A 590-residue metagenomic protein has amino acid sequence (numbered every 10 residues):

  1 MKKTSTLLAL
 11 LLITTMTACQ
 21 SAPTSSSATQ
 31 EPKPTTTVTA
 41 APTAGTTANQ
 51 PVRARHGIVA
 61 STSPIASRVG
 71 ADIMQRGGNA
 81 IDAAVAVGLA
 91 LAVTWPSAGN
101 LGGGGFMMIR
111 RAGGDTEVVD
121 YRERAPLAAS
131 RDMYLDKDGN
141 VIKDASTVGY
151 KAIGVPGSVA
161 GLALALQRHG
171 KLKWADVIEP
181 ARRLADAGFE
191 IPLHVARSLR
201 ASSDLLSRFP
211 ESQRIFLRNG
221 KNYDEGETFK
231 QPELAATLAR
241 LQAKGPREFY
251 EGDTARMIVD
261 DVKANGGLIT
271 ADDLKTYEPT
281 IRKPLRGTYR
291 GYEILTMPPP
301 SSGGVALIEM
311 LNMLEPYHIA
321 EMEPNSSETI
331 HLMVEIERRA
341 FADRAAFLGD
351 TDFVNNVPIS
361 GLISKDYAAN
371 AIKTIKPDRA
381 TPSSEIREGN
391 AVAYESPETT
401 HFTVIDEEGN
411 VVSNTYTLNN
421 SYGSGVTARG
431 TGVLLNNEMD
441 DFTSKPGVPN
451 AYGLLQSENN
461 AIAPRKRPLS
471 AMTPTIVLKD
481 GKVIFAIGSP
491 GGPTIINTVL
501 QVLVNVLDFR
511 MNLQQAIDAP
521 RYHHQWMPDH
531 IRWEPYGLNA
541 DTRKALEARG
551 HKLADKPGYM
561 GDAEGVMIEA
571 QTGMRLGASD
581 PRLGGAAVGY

Functional and structural regions predicted by a protein language model:
M1-L8: Bacterial N-terminal signal peptides that target proteins for export
T15-A18: C-terminal motif of bacterial Sec signal peptides marking the signal peptidase cleavage site
Q20-P23: Bacterial signal peptide processing site
E31-R68, D72, A80-I81, V85-K244 (+5 more regions): Noncatalytic scaffold domains of N-terminal-nucleophile
V93-V118, L268-T270, V411-K479, F509 (+1 more regions): Active-site rim segments in enzyme catalytic domains, especially the processed small/beta chain of N-terminal
I269-R290, K365, A369-A393, L435-P474: Active-site Gly/Thr loop motif
P316-L418, T427-T431, P446-G447, L455 (+1 more regions): Internal maturation/activation junctions in enzymes
K445, K466, D508-G558: Extended C-terminal subregions enriched in glycine
